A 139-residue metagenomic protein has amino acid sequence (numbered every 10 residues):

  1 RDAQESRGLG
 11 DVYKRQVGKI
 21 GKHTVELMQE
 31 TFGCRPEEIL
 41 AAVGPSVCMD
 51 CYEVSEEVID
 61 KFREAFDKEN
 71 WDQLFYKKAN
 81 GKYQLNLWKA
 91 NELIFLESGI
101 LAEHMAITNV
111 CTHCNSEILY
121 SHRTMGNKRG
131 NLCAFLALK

Functional and structural regions predicted by a protein language model:
R1, D11-K139: Active-site microenvironment for binding and transforming phosphate-containing groups
S6-L9: Glycine-rich phosphate/oxyanion-binding loops and their immediately adjacent helices within cytosolic catalytic domains
